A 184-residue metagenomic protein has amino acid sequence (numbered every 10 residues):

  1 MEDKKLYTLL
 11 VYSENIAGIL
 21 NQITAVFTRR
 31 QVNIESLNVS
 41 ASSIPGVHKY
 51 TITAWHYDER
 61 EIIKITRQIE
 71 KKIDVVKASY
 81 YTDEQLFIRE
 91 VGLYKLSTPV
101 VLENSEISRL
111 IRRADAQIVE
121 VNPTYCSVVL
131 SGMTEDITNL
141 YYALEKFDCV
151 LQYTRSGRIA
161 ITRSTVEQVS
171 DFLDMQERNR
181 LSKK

Functional and structural regions predicted by a protein language model:
M1-K49, H56-K184: Long, contiguous binding/interaction regions
